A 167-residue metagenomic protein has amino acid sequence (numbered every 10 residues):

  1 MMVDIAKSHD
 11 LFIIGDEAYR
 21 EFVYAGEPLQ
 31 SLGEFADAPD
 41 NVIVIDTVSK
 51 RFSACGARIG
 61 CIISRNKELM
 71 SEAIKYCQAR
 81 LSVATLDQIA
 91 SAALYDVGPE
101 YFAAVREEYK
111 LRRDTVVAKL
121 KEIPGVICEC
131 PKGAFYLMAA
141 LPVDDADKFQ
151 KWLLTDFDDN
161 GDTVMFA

Functional and structural regions predicted by a protein language model:
M1-A167: PLP-dependent class I/II
